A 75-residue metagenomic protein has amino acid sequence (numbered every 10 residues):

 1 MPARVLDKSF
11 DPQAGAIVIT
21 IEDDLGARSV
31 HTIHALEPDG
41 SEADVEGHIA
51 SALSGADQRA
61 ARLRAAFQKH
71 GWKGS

Functional and structural regions predicted by a protein language model:
M1-G26: Short, charged/polar N-terminal "headpieces" of proteins
P2-R4, A27-S75: Acidic, low-complexity intrinsically disordered segments
